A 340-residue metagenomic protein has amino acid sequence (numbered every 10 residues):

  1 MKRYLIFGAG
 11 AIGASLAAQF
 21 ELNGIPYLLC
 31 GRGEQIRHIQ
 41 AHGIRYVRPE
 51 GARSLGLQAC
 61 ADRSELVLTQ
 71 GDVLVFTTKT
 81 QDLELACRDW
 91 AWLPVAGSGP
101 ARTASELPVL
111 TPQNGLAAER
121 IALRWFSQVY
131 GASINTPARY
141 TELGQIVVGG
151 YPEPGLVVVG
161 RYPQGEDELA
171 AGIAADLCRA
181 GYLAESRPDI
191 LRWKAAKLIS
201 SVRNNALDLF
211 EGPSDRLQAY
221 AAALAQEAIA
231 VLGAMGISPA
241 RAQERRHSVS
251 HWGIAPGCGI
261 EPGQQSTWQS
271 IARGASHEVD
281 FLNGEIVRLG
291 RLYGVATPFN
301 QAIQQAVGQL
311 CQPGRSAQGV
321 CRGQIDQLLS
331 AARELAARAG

Functional and structural regions predicted by a protein language model:
M1-A52: NAD(P)+-binding Rossmann beta1-loop-alpha1 motif at the extreme N-terminus of oxidoreductases
K2, D72, L107, G155-V157: Nucleotide donor/acceptor-binding cores
R3, P26-L28, P108, Q128 (+1 more regions): Residues at the starts of beta-strands that form the adenosine-phosphate
I44-A61, S201: N-terminal glycine-rich dinucleotide-binding loop that anchors FAD/FMN and/or NAD(P) in oxidoreductases
R53-Q145: Rossmann-like NAD(P)(H) cofactor-binding subdomain of soluble oxidoreductases
P112-K197, R203: Rossmann-fold dinucleotide-binding core
V202-A223: N-terminal glycine-rich phosphate-binding loop for ADP-containing cofactors
Q218-G340: NAD(P)-dependent Rossmann-like dehydrogenase/reductase catalytic/cofactor-binding core
